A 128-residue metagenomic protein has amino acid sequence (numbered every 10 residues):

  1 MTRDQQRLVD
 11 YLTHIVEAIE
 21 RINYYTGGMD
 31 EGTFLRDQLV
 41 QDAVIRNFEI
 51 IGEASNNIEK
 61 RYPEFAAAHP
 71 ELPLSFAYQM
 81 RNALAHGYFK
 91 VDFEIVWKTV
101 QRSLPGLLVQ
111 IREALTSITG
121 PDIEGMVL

Functional and structural regions predicted by a protein language model:
M1-L128: Solvent-exposed interaction patches of small proteins and small membrane subunits
